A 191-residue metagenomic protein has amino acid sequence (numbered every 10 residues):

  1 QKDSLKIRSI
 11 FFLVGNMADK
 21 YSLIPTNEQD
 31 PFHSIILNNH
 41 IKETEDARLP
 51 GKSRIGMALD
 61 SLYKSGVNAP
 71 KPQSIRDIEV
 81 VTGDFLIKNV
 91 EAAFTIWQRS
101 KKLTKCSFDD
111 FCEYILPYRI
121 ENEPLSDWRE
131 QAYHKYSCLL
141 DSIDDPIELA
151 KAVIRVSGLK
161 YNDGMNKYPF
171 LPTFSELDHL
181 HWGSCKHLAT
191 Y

Functional and structural regions predicted by a protein language model:
D3-T26, D30-H179: Secondary-structure boundary elements
V153, D178-Y191: Cysteine-centered nucleophilic/redox motifs
